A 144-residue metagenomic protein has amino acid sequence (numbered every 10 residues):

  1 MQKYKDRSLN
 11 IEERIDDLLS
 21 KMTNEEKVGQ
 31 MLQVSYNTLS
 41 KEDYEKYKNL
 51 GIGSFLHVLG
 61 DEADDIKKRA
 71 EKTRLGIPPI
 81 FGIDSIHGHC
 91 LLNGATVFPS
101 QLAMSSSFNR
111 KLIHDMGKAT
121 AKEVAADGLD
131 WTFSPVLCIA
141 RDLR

Functional and structural regions predicted by a protein language model:
M1-R144: N-terminal beta-rich core of secreted/periplasmic extracellular enzymes
